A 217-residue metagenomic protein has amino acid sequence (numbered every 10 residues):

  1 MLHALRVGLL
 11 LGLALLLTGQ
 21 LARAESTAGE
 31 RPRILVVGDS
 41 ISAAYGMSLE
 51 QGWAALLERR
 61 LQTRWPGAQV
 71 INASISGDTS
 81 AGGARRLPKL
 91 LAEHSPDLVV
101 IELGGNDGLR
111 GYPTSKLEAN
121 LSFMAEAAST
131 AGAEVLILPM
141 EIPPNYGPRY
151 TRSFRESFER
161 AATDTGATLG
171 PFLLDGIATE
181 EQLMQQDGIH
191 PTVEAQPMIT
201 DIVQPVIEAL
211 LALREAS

Functional and structural regions predicted by a protein language model:
M1-L9: Bacterial N-terminal signal peptides that target proteins for export
G8-G19: Bacterial N-terminal signal peptides
A14, A24-E25, T192: Structured catalytic cores of enzymes that bind and process phosphorylated ligands/cofactors
A24-S76, R86-S95: Serine-esterase "nucleophile elbow" of acetyl-processing enzymes
A43, T79, P144: Flexible, glycine-rich phosphate/dinucleotide-binding loops and adjacent beta-alpha linkers at cofactor/substrate
G46, I71-S80, G108-Y112, G188: Acidic/histidine-rich helix-loop elements that form or flank divalent-metal/phosphate-binding sites at the catalytic
L56-R60, P66, A84-S217: Alpha-helical cap/lid subdomain in secreted, periplasmic, or secretory-pathway luminal O-acyl-processing enzymes
